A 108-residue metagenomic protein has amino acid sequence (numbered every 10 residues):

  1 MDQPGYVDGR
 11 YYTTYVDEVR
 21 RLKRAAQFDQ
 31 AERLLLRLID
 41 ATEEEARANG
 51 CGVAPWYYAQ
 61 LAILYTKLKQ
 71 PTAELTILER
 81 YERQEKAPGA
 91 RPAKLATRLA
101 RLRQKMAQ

Functional and structural regions predicted by a protein language model:
Q3-V7, A46-N49, A87: Structural signature of alpha-solenoid helical repeat scaffolds
P4, Y11, G50-A54, E74 (+1 more regions): Residues that mark the junctions of alpha-helical repeat units in TPR/alpha-solenoid scaffolds
E18, Q60-L61, L99: Structural register within alpha-helical repeat arrays
L35, A41-A46, L78-P88: Alpha-helical junction/boundary sensor with strong preference for TPR arrays
